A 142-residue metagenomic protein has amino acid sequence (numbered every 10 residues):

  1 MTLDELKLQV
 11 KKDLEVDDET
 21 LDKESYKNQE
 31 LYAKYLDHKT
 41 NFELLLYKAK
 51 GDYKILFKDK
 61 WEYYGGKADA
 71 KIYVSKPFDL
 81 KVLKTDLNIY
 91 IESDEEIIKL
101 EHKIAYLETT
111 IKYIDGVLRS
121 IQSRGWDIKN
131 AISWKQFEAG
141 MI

Functional and structural regions predicted by a protein language model:
M1-I142: Charge-rich amphipathic alpha-helical interaction elements
